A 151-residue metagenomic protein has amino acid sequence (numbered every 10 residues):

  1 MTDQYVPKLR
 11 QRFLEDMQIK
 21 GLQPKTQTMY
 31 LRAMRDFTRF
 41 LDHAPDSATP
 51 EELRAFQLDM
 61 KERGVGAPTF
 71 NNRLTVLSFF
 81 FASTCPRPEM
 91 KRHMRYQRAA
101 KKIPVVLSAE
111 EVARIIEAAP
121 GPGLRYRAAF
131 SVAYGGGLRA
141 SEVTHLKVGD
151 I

Functional and structural regions predicted by a protein language model:
M1-I151: Conserved catalytic core of the tyrosine transesterase superfamily
